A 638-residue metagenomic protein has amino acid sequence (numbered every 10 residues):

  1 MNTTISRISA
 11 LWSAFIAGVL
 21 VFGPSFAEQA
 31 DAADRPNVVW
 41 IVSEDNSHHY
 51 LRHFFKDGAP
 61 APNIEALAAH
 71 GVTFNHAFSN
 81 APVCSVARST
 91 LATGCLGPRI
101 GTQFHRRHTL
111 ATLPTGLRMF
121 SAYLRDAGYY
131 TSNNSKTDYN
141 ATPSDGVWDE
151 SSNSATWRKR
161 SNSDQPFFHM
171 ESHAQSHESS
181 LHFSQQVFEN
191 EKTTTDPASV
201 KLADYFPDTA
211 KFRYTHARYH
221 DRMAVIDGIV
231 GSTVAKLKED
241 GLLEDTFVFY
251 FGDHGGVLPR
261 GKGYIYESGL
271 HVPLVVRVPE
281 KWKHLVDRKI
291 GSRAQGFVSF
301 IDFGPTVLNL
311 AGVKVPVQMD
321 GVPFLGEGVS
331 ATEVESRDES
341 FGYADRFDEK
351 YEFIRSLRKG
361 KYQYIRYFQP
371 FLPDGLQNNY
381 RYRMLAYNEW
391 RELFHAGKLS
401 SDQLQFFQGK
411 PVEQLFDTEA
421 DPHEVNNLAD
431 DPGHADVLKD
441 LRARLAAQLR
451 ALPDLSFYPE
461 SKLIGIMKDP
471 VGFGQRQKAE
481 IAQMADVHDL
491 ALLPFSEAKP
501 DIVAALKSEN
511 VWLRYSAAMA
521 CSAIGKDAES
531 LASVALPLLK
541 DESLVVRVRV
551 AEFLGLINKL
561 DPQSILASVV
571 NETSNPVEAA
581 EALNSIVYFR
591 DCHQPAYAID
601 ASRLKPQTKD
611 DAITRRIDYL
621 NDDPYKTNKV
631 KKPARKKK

Functional and structural regions predicted by a protein language model:
M1-I8: N-terminal secretory signal peptides that target proteins for export/translocation
N2, F15-I16, L20, P24-L399 (+3 more regions): Formylglycine-dependent sulfatase
Q29-P36, S43, H48, T73 (+3 more regions): Long, internal low-complexity/basic segments
E419: C-terminal helical cap and adjacent loop that interface with cofactors, partners, or active-site loops
